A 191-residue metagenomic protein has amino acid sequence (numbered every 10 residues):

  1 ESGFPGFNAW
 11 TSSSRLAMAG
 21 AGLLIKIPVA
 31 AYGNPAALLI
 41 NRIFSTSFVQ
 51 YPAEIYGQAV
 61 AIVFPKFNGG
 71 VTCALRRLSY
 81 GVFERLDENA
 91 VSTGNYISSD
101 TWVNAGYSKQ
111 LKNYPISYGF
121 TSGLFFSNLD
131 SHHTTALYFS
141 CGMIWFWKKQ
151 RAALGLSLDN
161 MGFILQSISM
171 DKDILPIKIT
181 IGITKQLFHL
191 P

Functional and structural regions predicted by a protein language model:
E1-A17, G22, K26, I43-F44 (+1 more regions): Outer-membrane beta-barrel porins/channels
P28-L38: N-terminal periplasmic accessory domains that precede and gate Gram-negative outer-membrane beta-barrel machines
T46-V49: Short beta-strand segments that buttress and anchor functional surface loops
Y51-A53: A short, glycine/small-residue-rich beta-strand->loop->alpha-helix junction that serves as a flexible
